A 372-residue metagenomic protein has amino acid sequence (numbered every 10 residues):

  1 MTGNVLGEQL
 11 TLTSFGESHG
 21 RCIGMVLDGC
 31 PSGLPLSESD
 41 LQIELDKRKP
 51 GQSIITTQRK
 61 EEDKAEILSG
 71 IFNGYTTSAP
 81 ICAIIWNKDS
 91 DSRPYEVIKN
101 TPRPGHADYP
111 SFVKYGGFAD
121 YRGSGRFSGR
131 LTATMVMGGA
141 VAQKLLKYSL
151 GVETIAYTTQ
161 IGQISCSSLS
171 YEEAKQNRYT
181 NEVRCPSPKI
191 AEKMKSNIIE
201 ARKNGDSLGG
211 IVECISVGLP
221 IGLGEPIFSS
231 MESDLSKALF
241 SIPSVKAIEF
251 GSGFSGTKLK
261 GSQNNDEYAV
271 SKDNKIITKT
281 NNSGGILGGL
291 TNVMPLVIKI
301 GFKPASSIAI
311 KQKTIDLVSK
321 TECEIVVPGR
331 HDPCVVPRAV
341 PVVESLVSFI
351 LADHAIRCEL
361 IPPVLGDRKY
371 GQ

Functional and structural regions predicted by a protein language model:
M1-R59: N-terminal, positively charged regions that mediate nucleic acid binding
T11-G16, A119-L131, I221-E225, N281-L287 (+1 more regions): A short glycine/serine-rich beta->alpha loop
F15-R21, G205-E322: Glycine-rich anion/phosphate-binding loop at the beta-strand->alpha-helix junction
R21-G33, R130-V152, A156, S229-K237 (+2 more regions): Alpha-helical support elements that line or immediately flank enzyme active sites and cofactor-binding pockets
E44-P104, D108-P110: Glycine-rich, N-terminal phosphate-binding loop and its surrounding beta-alpha-beta segment
K99-G125, K313-H331: Short acidic, glycine/tyrosine-flanked loop/strand segments centered on an H-E-D-like triad
K114-I227: Glycine-rich, mobile lid/loop segments that gate access to catalytic sites or pores
S307-Q372: Internal helix-turn-beta structural module
